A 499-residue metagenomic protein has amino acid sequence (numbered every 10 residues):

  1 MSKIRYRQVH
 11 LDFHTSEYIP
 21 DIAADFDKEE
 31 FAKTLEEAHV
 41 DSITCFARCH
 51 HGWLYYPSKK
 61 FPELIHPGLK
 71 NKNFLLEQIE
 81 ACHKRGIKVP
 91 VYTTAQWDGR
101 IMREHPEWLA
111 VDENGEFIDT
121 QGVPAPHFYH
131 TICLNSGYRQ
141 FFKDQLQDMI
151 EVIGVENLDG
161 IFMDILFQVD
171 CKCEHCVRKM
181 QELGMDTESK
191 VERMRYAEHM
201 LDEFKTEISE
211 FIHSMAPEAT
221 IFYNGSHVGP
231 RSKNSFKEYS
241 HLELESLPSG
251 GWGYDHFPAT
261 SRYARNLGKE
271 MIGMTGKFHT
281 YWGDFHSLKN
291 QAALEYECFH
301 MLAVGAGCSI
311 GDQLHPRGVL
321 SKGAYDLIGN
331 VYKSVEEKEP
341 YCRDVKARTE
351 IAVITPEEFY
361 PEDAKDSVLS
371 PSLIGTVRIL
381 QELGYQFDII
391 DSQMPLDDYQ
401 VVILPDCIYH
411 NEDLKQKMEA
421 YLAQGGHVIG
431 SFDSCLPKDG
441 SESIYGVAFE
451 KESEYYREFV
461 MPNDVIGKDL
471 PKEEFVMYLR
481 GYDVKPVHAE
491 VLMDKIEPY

Functional and structural regions predicted by a protein language model:
M1-I19, E116-H130, N266-W282: N-terminal small/glycine-rich loop or linker at the start of catalytic domains across soluble metabolic enzymes
M1-W53, R85-I87: N-terminal structural segment of carbohydrate-active enzymes
K3-I4, T34, S42, I65-H66 (+6 more regions): Carbohydrate-binding surfaces of carbohydrate-active enzymes
H14-F26, H127-F141, Y281-Q291: Active-site mouth loops of central-metabolism enzymes
S16, E36-N73, W97-D119, I153-G154 (+7 more regions): Aromatic-lined carbohydrate-binding/catalytic grooves of carbohydrate-active enzymes
T34, A38, A81-H83, H130-L166 (+2 more regions): An active-site-proximal structural segment forming one wall of the substrate-binding cleft that immediately precedes
D41-A47, F142-K172, Q400-D406, G425-S431: Short acidic catalytic loops
V91, A95-I153, M194, K205-T206: Active-site-adjacent "subsite" loops/lids of carbohydrate-active enzymes
